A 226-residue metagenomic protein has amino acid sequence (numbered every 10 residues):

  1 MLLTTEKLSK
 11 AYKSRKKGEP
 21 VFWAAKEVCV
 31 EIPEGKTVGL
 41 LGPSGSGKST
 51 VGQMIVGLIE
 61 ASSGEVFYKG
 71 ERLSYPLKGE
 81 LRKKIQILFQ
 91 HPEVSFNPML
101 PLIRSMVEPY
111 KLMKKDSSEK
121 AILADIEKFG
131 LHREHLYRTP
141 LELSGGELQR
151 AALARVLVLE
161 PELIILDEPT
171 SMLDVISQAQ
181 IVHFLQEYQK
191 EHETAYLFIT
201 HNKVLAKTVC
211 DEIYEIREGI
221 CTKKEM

Functional and structural regions predicted by a protein language model:
L3, W23-A25: Conserved structural motif at the start of ABC-family nucleotide-binding domains
L41-P43: The feature captures the beta-strand-to-loop junction immediately N-terminal to the Walker
V56: Helix-to-loop junction immediately C-terminal to a conserved catalytic motif
G64-L73, L81: Conserved ABC transporter NBD signature motif
S118-E134: Conserved ABC ATPase "signature" region
T139-L143, E147: Conserved ABC ATPase signature
E160: Conserved catalytic motifs of ABC-family nucleotide-binding domains
